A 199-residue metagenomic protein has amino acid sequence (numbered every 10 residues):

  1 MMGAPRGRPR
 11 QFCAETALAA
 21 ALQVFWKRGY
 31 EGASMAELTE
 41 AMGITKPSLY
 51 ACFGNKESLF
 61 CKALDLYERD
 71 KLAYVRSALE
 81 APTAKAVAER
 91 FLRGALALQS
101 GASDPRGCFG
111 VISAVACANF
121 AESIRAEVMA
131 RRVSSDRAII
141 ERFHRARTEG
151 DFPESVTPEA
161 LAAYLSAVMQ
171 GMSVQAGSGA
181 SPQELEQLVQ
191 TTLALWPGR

Functional and structural regions predicted by a protein language model:
M1-F12, S155: N-terminal intrinsically disordered/low-complexity leader segments
T16, A20, V24-S58, K62: Helix-turn-helix
L18, E89, D136-H144, P158-A162 (+2 more regions): An amphipathic alpha-helix signature
K62, V75-R106, P158-L165: Hydrophobic alpha-helical connector segments
D65-K71: Short, basic, alpha-helical segments at the C-terminal edge of helix-turn-helix-like DNA-binding modules
A88, A102-A126: Amphipathic alpha-helical segments used for helix-helix packing
L98, R145, L165-Q183, L195-R199: Amphipathic C-terminal alpha-helical segment
E122-E149, A160: Amphipathic alpha-helical packing segments from all-alpha helical-bundle domains
